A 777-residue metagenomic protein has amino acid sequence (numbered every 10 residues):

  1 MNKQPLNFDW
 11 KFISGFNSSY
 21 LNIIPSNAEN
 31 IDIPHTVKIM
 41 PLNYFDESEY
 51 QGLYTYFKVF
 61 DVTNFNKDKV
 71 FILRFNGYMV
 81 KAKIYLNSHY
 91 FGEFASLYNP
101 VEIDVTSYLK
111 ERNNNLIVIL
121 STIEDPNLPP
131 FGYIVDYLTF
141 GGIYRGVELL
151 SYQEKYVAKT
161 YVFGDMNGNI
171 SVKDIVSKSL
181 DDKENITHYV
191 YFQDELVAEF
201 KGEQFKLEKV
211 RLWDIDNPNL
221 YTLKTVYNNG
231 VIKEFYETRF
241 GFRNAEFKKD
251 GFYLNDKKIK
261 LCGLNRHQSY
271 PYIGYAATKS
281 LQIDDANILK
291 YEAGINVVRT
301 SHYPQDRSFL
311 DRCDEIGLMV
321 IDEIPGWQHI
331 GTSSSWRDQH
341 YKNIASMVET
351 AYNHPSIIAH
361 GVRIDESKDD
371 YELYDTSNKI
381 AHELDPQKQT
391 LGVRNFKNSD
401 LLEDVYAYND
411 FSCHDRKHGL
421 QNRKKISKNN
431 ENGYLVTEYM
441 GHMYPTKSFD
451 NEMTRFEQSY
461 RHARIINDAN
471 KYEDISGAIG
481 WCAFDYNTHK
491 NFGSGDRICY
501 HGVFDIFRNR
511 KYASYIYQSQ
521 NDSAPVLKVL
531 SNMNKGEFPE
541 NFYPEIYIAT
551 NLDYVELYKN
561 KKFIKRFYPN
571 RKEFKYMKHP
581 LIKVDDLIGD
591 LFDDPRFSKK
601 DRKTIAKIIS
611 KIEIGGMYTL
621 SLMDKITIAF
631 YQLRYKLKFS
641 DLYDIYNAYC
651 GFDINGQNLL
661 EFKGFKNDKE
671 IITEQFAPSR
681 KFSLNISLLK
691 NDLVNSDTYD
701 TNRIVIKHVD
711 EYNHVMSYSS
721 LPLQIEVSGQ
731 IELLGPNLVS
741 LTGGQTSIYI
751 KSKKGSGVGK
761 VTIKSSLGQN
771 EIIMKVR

Functional and structural regions predicted by a protein language model:
M1-N43, I119, S459-I466, P544-E545 (+2 more regions): Accessory carbohydrate-binding/adhesion or oligomerization-edge regions at the termini of glycan-active proteins
K3-N17, E47, Q51-V157, E195-L196 (+5 more regions): Accessory beta-strand-rich segments of carbohydrate-active enzymes
L6-D9, S14-S18, N30, H35 (+9 more regions): An acidic-aromatic loop/edge-strand motif
V37-V62, N66-F75, M79-L86, G92-A95 (+6 more regions): Active-site-adjacent substrate/metal-binding segments within catalytic domains of carbohydrate-active enzymes
D68, E111-N113, K183, D216-L220 (+3 more regions): Extracellular Ig-like/FN3 beta-sandwich strand-entry sites
K110-N113, I175-E246: Extended acidic/polar, glycine-enriched regions that form or flank non-catalytic beta-rich accessory modules
S171, Y291, V297-Y515, Q520 (+2 more regions): Substrate-binding/catalytic cleft of secreted carbohydrate-active enzymes, primarily glycoside hydrolases
L254, Y486-H489, G495-C499, F507-Y515 (+2 more regions): The feature marks long extracellular or luminal low-complexity segments
